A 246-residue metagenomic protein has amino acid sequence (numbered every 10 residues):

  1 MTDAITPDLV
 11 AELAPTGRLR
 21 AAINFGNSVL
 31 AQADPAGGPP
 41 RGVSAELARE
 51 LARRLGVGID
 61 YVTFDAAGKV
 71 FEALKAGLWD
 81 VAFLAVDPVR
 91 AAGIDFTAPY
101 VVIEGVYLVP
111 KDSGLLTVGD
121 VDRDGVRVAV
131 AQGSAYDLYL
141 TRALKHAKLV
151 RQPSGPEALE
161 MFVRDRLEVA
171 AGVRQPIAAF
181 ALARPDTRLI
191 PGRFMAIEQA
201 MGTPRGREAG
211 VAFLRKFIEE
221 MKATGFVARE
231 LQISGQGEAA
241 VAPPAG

Functional and structural regions predicted by a protein language model:
M1-A11, A135-Q152, L189, E219-G246: Ligand-binding clefts/hinges and TM-proximal coupling segments of bilobed small-molecule sensing domains
T2-A85, R90-A92, R151, T224 (+1 more regions): Extracytoplasmic small-molecule ligand-binding "clamshell" domains of the periplasmic binding protein/Venus flytrap
R18-F25, R41, G119-Y136, K148-L149: Short loop->beta-strand "edge-of-pocket" segments that line small-molecule binding or catalytic clefts across diverse
F25, V101-D112, R174, A178-E219 (+1 more regions): Periplasmic-binding protein-like
A31-G37, A48-G58, T97, D122-D124 (+3 more regions): Ligand-binding cleft/hinge of the Venus flytrap
G68, L84-G93, Y139, V163-M195: A ligand-binding cleft/hinge motif common to bilobed small-molecule-binding domains
V89, D112-G119, V150, G206-A212: Short helix-loop capping/hinge motifs at secondary-structure junctions, enriched in acidic/polar residues
Y100, V109-R127: Flexible hinge/capping segments at coil-to-helix
